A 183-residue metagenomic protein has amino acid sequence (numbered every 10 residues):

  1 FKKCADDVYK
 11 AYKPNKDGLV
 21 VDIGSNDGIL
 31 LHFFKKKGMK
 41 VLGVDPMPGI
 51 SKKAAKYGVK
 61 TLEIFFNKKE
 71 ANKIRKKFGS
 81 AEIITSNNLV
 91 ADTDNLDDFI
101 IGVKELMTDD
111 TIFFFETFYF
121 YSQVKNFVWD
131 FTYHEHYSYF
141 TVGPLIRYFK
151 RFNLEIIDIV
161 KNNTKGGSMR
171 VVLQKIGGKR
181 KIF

Functional and structural regions predicted by a protein language model:
F1-G49, K53, V128, Y133: Extended interfacial segments that mediate partner engagement and assembly in macromolecular machines
G58-A71: Conserved SAM-binding strand-loop segment of SAM-dependent methyltransferases
K69-G79: Short amphipathic alpha-helix with an adjacent loop that forms part of the alpha/beta core around
E82-T85: A conserved beta-strand element that flanks and buttresses the S-adenosyl-L-methionine
N87-L89: Short catalytic micro-motifs in class I SAM-dependent methyltransferases
D97-I112: A short glycine-rich, Lys/Arg-flanked "PGG" loop and its adjoining helix->strand segment in the class I
F113-S138, V142-P144: Short, glycine-/aromatic-enriched active-site segment of Class I SAM-dependent methyltransferases
I157, K165-F183: Flexible, glycine-/basic-rich loop-and-beta segments that form/coincide with the SAM-dependent methyltransferase
